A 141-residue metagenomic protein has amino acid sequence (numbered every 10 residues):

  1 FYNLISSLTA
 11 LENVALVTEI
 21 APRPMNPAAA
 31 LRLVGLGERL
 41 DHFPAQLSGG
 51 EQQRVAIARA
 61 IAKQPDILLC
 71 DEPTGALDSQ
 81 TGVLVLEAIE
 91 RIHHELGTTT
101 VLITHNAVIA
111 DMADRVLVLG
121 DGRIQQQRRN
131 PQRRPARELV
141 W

Functional and structural regions predicted by a protein language model:
F1-M112, V118-L119: ABC family nucleotide-binding domain
A113-D114, R128: Short, flexible helix/strand-to-coil boundary loops that buttress conserved ligand/catalytic motifs in alpha/beta
R123-W141: Conserved beta-strand-loop-alpha-helix hinge in the C-terminal portion of ABC ATPase nucleotide-binding domains
